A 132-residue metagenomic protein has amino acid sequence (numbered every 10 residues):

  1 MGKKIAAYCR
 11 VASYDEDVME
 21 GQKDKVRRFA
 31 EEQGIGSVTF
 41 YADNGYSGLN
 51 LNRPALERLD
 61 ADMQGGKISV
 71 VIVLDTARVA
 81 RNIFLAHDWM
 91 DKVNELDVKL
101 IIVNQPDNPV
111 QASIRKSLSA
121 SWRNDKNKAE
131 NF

Functional and structural regions predicted by a protein language model:
M1-F132: Short, structured surface patches at the beginning of a domain
